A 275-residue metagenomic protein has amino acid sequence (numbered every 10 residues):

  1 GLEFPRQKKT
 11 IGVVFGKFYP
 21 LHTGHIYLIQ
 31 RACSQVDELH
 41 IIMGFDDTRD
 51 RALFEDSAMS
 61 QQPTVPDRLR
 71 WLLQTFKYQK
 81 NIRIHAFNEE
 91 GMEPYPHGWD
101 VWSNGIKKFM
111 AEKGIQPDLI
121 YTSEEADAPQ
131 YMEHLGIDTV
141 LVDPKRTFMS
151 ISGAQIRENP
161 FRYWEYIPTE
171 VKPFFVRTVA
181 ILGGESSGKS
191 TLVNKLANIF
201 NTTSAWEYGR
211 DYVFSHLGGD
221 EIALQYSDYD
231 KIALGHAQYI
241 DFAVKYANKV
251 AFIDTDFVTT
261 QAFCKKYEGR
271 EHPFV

Functional and structural regions predicted by a protein language model:
G1-R177: Nucleotidyltransferase catalytic core that binds NTPs
A58-Y78, I222-K249: Short, structured active-site "lid" loops
K107-K113, Y131-H134, T255-V275: ATP-dependent NMP and nucleoside kinases share a basic, alpha-helical "lid"
E185: The conserved Walker
G188: Conserved glycine(s) of the Walker
T191: Conserved Walker
N194, N198-Y239: Conserved substrate/cofactor phosphate-moiety recognition/catalytic segment in nucleotide-dependent phosphotransferases
